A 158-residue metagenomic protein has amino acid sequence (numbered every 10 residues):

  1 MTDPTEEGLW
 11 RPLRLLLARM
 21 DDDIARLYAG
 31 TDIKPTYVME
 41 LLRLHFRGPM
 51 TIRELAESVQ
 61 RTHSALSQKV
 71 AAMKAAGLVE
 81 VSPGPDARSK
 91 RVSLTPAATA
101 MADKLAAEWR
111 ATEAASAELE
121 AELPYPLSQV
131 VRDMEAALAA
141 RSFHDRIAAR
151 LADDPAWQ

Functional and structural regions predicted by a protein language model:
M1, L123-Q158: C-terminal regulatory/oligomerization modules of transcriptional regulators
M1-T31, W157-Q158: N-terminal leader segment of winged-helix/HTH proteins
P4-E7, R11, D32-P35, M39 (+7 more regions): Residues at secondary-structure transition points
P12, E40-R43, A72: Residue-level recognition of specific faces of alpha-helices
L13-L16, M20-L27, V59, M101-L123 (+2 more regions): Alpha-helical linker/hinge and terminal dimerization helices associated with HTH transcriptional regulators
A18-A65, A148: N-terminal helix-turn-helix DNA-binding core of bacterial DNA-binding proteins
Q68: DNA-binding alpha-helical recognition surfaces that contact promoter or target DNA
A71-Q129: Charged, amphipathic alpha-helical coiled-coil/dimerization segments
